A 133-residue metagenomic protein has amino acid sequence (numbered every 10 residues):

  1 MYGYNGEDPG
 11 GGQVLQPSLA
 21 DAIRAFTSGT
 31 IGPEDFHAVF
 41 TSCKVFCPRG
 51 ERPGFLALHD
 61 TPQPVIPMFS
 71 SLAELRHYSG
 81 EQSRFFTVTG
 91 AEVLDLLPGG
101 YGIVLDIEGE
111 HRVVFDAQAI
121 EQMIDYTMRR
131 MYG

Functional and structural regions predicted by a protein language model:
M1-G133: An interfacial alpha-helical scaffold signature
